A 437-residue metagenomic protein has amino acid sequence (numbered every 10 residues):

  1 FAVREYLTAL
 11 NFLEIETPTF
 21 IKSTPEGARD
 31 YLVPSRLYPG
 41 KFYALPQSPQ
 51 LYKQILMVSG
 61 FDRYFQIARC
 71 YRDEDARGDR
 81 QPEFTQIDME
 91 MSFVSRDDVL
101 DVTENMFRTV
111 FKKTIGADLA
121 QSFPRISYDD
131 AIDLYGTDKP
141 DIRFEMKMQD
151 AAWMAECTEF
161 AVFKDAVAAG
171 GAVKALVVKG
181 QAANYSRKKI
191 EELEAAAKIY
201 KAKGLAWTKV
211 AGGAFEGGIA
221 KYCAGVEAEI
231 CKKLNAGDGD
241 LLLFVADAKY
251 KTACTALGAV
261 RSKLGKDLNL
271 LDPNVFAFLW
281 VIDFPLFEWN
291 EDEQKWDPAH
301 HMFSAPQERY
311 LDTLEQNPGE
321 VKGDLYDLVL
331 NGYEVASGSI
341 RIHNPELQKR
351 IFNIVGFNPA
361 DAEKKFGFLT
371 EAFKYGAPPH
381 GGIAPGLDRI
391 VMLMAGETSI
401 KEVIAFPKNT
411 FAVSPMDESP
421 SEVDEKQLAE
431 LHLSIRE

Functional and structural regions predicted by a protein language model:
F1-E437: Class II aminoacyl-tRNA synthetase catalytic cores and aaRS-like
